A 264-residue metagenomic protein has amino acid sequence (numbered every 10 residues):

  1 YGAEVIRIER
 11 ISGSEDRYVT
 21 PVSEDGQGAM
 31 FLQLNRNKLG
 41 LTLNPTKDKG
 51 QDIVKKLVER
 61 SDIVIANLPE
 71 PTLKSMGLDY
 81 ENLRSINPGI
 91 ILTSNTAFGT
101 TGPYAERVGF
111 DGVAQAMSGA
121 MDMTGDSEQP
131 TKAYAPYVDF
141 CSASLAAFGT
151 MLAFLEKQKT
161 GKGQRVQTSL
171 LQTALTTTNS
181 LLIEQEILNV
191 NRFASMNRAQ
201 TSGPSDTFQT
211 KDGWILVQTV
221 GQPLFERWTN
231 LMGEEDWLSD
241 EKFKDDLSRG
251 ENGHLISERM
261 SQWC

Functional and structural regions predicted by a protein language model:
Y1-K162, F193: N-terminal helix-loop segment corresponding to the beta1-alpha1 unit of nucleotide/adenylate-binding folds
S12, A97-G99, L170-L175, D212-W214 (+2 more regions): Glycine-rich beta-alpha junction loops
M30-L32, V166, D206: Residue-level detector of beta-strand structural context in well-folded domains
T100, S127-A135, Q158-A174, F193-Q200 (+1 more regions): Conserved Rossmann-fold dehydrogenase catalytic segment
Q115, Q164-Q167, Q218: Glutamine-centric residue-chemistry signal
P136-M151, L170-T178, V220, L224: Mid-domain beta-loop-alpha active-site segment that forms a flexible, acidic cofactor/metal-binding surface
A143-Q164, T176-L188, T229-D236: Oxidoreductase and adenylate-handling cofactor-binding alpha/beta cores
P204-C264: Aromatic-enriched alpha-helical interface/lid elements that frame and gate functional surfaces
